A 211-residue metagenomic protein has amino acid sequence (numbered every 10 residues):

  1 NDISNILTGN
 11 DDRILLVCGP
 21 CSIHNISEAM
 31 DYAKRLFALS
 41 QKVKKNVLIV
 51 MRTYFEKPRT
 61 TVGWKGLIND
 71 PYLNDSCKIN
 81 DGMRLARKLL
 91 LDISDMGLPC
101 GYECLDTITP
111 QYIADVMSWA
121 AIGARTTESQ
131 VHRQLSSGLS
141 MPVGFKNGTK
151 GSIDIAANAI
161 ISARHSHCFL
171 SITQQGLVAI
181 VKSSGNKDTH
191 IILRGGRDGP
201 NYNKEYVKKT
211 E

Functional and structural regions predicted by a protein language model:
N1-T8: N- or domain-start disorder-to-order transition segments that initiate the globular core
D11-I14: A short, charged/proline- and glycine-enriched loop that marks the coil->beta-strand transition at the N-terminal
G19: Conserved, mostly hydrophobic/aromatic
A33, N46-K209: Active-site-facing alpha/beta catalytic cores
F37-A38: N-terminal intrinsically disordered, cationic/polar leader segments that include organellar targeting peptides
Q41: Long, contiguous binding/interaction regions
